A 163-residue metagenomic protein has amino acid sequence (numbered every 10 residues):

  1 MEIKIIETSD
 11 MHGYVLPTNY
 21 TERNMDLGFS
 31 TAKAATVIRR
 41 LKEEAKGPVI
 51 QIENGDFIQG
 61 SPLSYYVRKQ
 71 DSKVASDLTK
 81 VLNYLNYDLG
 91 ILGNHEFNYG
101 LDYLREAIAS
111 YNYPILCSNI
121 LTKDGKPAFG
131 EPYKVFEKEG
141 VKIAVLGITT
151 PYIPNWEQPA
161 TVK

Functional and structural regions predicted by a protein language model:
M1-K163: Acidic, metal/ion-coordinating pockets
